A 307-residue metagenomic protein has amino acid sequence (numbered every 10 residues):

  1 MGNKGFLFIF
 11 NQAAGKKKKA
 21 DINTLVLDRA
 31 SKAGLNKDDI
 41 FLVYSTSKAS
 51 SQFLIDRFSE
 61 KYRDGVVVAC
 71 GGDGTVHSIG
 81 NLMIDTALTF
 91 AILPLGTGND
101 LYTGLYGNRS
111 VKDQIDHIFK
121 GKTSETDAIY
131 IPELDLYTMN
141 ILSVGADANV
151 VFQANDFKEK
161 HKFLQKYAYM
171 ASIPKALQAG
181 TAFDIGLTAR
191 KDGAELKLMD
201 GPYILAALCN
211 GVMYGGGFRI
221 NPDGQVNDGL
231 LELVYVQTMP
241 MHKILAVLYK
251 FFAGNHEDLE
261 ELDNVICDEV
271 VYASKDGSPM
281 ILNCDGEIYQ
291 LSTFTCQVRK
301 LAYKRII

Functional and structural regions predicted by a protein language model:
M1-V67, H77, N81: ATP/NTP phosphate-donor binding region
I9, V43-S45, A87-T89, L93-I204: Catalytic core of DAGKc-family lipid kinases
Q12, C70-G72, L93-T97, N210: Glycine-rich beta-strand-to-loop/alpha-helix junction loops that act as flexible
K19, K191, D200, Q225 (+1 more regions): ATP/nucleoside-binding phosphotransfer catalytic cores, i.e., glycine-rich phosphate-binding loops
S143, D147, L205-N221, I288: Glycine-rich phosphate/pyrophosphate-binding beta-alpha loops
D147-V150, L196, M213-G217, M241-I244: Short acidic/glycine-rich loop or secondary-structure boundary segments that cap or lie
K158-A168, P222-H242: Gly/Ser/Thr-rich active-site loops/lids in small-molecule metabolic enzymes that frequently grip phosphoryl groups
T181-F183, P202-I204, N227-E232, I266-D268: A generic structural signal for short beta-strands and their flanking turns/coil linkers
